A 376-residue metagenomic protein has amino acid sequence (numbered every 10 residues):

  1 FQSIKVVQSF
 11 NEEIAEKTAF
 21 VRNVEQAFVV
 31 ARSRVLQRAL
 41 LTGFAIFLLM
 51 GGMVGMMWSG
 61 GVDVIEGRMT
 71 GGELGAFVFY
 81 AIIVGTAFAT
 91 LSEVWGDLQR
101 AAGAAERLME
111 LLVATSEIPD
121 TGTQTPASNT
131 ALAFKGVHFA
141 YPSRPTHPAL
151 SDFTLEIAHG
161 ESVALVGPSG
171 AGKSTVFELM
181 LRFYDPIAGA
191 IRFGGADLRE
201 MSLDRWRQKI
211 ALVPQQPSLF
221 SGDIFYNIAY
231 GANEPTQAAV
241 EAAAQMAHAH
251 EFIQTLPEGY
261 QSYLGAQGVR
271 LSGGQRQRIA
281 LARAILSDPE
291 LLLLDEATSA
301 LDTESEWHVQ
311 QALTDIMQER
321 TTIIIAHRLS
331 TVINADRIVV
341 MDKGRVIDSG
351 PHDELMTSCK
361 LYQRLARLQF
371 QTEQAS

Functional and structural regions predicted by a protein language model:
Q2, S9-E12, V29, E66 (+6 more regions): Residues at helix-coil transition
K5-V54, D97-R100, E117, A140-P145: An intracellular "coupling" helix at the cytosolic face of ABC transporter transmembrane type-1 domains
V7, F28, L108, A242-A244: Helix-loop junctions and hydrophobic alpha-helical segments within the transmembrane domains of large membrane
F20, L108, F134-G136: Conserved catalytic Walker-motif region of ABC-type ATPase nucleotide-binding domains
S33-E106, L111: Helix-loop-helix
T121-T125: Short, solvent-exposed loop/turn elements at beta->coil junctions and helix N-caps that rim active or binding pockets
A127-S376: ABC-type nucleotide-binding domain
